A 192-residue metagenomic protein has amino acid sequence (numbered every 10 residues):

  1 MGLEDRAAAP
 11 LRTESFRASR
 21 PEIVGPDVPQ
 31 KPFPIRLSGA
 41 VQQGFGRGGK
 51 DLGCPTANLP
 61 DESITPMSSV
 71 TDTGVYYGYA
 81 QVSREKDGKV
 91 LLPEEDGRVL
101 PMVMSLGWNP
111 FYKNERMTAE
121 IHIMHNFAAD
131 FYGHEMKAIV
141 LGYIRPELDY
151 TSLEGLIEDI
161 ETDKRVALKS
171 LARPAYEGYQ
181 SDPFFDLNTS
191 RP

Functional and structural regions predicted by a protein language model:
G2-P192: Phosphate/ribose-recognition catalytic cores of enzymes acting on nucleotide-derived substrates
